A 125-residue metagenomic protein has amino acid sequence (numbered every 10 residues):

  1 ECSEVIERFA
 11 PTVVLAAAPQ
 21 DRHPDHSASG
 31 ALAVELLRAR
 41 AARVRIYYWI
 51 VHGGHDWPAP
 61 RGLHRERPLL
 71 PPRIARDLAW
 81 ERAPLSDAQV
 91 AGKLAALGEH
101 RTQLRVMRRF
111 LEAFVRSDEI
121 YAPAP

Functional and structural regions predicted by a protein language model:
E1-P125: Metal-dependent de-N-acetylase/amidase catalytic core
